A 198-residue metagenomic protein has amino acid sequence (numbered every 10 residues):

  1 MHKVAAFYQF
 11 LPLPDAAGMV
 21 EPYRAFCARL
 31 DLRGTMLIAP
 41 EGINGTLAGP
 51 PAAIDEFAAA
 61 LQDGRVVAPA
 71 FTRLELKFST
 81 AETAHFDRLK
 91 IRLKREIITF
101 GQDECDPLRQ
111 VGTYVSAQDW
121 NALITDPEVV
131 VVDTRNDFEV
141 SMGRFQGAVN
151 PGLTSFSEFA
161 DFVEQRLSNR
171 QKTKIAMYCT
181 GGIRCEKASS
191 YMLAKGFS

Functional and structural regions predicted by a protein language model:
M1-S198: Cytosolic catalytic domains that perform sulfur/thiol-centered chemistry
